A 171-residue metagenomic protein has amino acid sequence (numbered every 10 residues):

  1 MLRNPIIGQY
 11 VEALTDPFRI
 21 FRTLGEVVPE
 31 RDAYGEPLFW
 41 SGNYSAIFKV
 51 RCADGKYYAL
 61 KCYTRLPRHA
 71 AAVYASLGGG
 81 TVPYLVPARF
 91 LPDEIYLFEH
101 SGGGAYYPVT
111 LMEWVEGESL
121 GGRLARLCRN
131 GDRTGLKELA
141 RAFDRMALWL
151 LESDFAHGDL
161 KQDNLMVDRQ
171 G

Functional and structural regions predicted by a protein language model:
M1-F39, A72-V73: Juxta-kinase regulatory segment immediately upstream of eukaryotic protein kinase catalytic domains
G35-L38, D93-G102, Q162-N164: Catalytic micro-motifs at enzyme active sites that drive phosphoryl/nucleotidyl and oxygen chemistry
G35-L91: ATP-binding glycine-rich loop module of kinase domains
K49, W114, M166-V167: Conserved hydrophobic "DFG−1" position in protein kinase catalytic cores
A53-D54, D168-Q170: Short acidic-glycine loop/turn motifs at beta-strand connectors
V86-E138: Conserved structural core of kinase catalytic domains
A142-L151: Short C-lobe core helix of eukaryotic-like protein kinase catalytic domains
L151-D163, V167-D168: Catalytic-loop of the protein kinase fold
